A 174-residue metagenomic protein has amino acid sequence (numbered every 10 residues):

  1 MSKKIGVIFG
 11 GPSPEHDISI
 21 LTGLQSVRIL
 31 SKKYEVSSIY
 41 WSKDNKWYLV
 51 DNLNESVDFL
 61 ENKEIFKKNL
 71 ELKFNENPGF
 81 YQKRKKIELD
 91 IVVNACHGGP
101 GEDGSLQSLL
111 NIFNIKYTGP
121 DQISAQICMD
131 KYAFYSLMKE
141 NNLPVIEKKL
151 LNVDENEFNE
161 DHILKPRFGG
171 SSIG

Functional and structural regions predicted by a protein language model:
M1-T118, Q122-I123, M129, A133 (+1 more regions): ATP-binding N-terminal substructure of ATP-dependent carboxylate-amine bond-forming enzymes
Q107, N111-G174: A conserved helix-loop-beta module that forms one wall/lid of the active-site cleft in ATP-utilizing catalytic domains
